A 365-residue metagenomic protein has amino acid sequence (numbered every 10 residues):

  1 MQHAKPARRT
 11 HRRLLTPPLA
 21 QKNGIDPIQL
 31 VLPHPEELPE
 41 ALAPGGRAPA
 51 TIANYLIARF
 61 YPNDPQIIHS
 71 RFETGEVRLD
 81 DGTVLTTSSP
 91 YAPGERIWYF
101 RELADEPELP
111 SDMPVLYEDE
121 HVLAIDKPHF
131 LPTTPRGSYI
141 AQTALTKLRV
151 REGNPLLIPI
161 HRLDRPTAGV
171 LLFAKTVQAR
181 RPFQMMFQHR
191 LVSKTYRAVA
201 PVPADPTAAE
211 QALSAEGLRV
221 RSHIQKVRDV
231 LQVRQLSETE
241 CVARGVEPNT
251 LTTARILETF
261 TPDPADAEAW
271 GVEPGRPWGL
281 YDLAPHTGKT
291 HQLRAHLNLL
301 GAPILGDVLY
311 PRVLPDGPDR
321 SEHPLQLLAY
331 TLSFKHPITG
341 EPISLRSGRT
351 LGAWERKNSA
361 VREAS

Functional and structural regions predicted by a protein language model:
M1-S365: RNA pseudouridine synthases
